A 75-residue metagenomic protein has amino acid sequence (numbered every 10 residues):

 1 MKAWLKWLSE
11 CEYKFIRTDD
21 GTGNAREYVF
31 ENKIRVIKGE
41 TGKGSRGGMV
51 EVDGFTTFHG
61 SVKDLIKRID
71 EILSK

Functional and structural regions predicted by a protein language model:
M1-K2, E71-K75: Short intrinsically disordered terminal tails
M1-Y28: Negatively charged, low-complexity tracts enriched in Asp/Glu with abundant Ser/Thr
W7-E10, V36, E51, K67 (+1 more regions): Generic detector of low-complexity/intrinsically disordered segments and short hydrophobic N-terminal stretches
D20-G42: Accessory recognition modules or surfaces
I34-D64: Intrinsically disordered, low-complexity regulatory segments enriched in Ser/Thr/Pro and charged residues
S61-L73: A short, charged, amphipathic alpha-helix used as a generic interaction element across diverse proteins
